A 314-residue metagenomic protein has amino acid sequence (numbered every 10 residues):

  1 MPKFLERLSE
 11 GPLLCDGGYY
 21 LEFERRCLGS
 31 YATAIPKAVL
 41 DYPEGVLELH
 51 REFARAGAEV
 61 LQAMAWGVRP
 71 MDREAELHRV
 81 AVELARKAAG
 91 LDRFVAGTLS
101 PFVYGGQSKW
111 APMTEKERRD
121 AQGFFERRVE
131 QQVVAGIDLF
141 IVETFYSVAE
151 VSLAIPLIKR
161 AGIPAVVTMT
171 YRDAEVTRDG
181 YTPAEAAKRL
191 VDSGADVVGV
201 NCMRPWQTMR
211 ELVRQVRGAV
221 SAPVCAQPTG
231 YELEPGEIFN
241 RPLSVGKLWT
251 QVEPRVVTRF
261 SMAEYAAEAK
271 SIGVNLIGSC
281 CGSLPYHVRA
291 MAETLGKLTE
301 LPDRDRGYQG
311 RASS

Functional and structural regions predicted by a protein language model:
M1-S314: Domain-level signal for soluble alpha/beta catalytic cores
